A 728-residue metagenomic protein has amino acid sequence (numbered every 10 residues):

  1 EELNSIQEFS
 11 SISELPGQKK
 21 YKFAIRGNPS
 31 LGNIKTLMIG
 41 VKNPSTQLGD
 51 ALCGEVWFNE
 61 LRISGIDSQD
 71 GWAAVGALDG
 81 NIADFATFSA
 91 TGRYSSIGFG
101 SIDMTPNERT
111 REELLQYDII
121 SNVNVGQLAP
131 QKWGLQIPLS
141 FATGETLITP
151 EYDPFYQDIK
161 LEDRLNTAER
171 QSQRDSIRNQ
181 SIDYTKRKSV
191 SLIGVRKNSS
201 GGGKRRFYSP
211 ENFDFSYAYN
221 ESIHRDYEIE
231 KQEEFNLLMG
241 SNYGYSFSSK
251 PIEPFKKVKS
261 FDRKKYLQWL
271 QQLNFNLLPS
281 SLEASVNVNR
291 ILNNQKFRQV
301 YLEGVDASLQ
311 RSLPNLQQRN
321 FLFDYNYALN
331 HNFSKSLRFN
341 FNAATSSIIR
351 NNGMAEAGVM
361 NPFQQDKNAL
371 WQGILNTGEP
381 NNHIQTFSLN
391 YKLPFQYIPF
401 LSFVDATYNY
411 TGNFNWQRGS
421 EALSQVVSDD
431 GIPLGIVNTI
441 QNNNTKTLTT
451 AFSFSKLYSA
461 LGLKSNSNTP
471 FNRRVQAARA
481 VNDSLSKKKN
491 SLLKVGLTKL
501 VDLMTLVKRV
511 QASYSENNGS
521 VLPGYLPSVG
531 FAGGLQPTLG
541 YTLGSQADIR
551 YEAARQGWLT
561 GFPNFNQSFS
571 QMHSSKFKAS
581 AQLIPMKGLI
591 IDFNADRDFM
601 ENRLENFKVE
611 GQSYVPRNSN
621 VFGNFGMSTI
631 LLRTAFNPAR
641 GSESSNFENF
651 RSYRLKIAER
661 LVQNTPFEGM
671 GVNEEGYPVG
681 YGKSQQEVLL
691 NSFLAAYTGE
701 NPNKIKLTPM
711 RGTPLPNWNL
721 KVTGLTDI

Functional and structural regions predicted by a protein language model:
E1-A51: Extracellular beta-strand ligand-recognition surfaces/modules
T46-I728: Exposed, low-structure sequence patches enriched in small/polar residues
